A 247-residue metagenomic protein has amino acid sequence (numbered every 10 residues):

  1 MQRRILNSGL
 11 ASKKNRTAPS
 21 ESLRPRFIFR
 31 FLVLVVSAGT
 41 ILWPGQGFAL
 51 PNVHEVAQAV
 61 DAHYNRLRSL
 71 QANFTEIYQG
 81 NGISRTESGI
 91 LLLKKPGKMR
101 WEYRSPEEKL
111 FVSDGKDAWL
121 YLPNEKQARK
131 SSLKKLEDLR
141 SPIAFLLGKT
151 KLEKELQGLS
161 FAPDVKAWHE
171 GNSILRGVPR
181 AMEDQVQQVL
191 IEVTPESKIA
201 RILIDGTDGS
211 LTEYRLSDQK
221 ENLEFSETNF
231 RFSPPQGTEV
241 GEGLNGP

Functional and structural regions predicted by a protein language model:
M1-R26: N-terminal secretory signal peptides that target proteins for export/translocation
F29-L34: Sec-dependent signal peptide recognition, specifically the positively charged N-region followed immediately by
L50-Y78, S84, L122-Q187, P234 (+1 more regions): Flexible, processing/modification-adjacent segments and terminal tails in exported/periplasmic/extracellular proteins
I90-P142, T212: An acidic-aromatic
K154-L244: Gly/Pro-enriched, hydrophobic low-complexity segments that function as extracytoplasmic propeptides/linkers
